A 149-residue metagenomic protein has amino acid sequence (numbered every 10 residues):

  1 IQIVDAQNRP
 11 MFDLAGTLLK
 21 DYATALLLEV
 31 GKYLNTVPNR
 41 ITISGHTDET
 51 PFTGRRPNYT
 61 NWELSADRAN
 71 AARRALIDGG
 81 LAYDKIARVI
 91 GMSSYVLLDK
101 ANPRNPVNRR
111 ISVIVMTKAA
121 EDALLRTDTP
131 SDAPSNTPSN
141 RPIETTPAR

Functional and structural regions predicted by a protein language model:
I1-I3, R9: Hydrophobic alpha/beta scaffold of the E2-like acyltransferase core of 2-oxoacid dehydrogenase complexes
V4, D13-L26, H46-R126, R141-R149: Periplasmic OmpA-like peptidoglycan-binding domain that tethers envelope proteins to the cell wall
L27-T36: Short amphipathic alpha-helices and their capping/turn segments at secondary-structure boundaries
V37-I41, K85: Loop/turn elements at helix/coil->beta-strand transitions in domains of secreted/extracellular proteins
